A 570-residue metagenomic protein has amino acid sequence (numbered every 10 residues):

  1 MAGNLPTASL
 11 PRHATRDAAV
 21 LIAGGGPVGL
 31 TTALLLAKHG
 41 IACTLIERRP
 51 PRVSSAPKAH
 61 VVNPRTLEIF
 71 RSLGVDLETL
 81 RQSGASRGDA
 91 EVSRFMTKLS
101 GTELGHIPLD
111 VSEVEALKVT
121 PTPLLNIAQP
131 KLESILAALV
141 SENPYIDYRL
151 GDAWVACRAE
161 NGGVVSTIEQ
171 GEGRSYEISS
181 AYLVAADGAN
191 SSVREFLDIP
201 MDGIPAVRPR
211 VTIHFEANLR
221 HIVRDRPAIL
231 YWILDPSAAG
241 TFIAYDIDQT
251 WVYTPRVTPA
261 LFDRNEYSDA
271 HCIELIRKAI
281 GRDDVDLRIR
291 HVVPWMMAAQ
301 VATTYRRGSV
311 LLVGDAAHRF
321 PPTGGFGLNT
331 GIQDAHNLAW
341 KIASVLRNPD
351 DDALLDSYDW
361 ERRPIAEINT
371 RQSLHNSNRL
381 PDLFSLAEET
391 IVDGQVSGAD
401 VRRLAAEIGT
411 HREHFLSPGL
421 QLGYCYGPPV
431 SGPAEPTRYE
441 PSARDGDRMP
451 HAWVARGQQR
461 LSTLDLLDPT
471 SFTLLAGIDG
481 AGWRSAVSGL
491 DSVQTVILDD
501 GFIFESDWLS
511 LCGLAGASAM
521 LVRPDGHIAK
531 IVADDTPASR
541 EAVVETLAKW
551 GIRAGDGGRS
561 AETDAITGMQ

Functional and structural regions predicted by a protein language model:
A2-A19, A23, L34-H39, S93-T120 (+5 more regions): Helical substrate-recognition/capping region of FAD-dependent monooxygenase/halogenase enzymes
A18, E172-Y182: Core beta-strand elements of the Rossmann-like FAD/NAD(P) dinucleotide-binding domain in flavoenzyme oxidoreductases
A37-K58: Glycine-rich FAD pyrophosphate-binding loop
S55-K58, N63-L139, L234: Active-site-adjacent segment of FAD-dependent monooxygenases/related oxidoreductases
T97-K131, E172-R174, R224, L234-H291 (+1 more regions): Conserved FAD/dinucleotide-binding core of flavoprotein oxidoreductases
L150-V164: A conserved short coil-to-beta-strand element within the FAD-binding core of flavoproteins
A185-I199: Flavin (primarily FAD) binding-site architecture
D246-Q249, N265-F326, T330, D350 (+2 more regions): FAD/FMN-dependent oxidoreductases across multiple families
